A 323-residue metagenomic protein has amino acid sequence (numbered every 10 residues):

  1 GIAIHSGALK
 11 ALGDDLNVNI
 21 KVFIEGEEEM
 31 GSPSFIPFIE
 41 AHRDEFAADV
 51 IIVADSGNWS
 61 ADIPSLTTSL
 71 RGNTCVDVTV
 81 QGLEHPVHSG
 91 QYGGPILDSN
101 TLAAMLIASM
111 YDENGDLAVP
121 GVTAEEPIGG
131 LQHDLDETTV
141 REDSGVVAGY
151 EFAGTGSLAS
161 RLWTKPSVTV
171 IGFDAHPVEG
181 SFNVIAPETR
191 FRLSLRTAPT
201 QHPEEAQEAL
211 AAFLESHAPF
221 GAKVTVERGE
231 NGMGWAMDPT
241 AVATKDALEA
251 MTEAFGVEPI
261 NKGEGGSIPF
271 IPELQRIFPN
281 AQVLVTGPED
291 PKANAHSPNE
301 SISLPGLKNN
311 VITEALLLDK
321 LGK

Functional and structural regions predicted by a protein language model:
G1-G31, V76-V80, G93-E113, L193 (+1 more regions): Alpha-helical metal-binding/catalytic segments enriched in His/Glu/Asp
G1-S69, G322: Acidic/histidine-rich catalytic neighborhood of metal-dependent amide-processing enzymes
A11, L102, L106-E113, A209-F220 (+4 more regions): Generic non-transmembrane alpha-helical segments
P64-T68, V178-N183: Short beta-strand/turn micro-motifs at beta-sheet edges
C75, S89-F173, Q201-K223: Acidic-enriched catalytic cores of C-N bond-cleaving enzymes acting on peptides and small amides
T79-Q81, A103, I185-T189, K245 (+1 more regions): Zn-dependent metallopeptidase/amidohydrolase metal-coordination segment
P95-I96, G180-P187: Short, solvent-exposed beta-strand/turn "edge" segments of beta-rich domains on protein surfaces
L195-A198, V224-T240, E264: A short beta-alpha structural unit
